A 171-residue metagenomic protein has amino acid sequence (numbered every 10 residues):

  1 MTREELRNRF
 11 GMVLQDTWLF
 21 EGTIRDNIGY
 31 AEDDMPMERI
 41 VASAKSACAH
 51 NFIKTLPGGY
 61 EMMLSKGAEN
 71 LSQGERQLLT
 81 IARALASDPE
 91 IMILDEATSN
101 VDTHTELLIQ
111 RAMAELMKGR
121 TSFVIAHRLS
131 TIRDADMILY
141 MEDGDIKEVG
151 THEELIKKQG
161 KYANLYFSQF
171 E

Functional and structural regions predicted by a protein language model:
R7-D16, I24-G29, D34, V41-A49 (+2 more regions): ABC-family ATPase nucleotide-binding domain "signature/switch" substructure
L19: Short helix-to-coil "ATP-lid" hinge immediately C-terminal to the conserved N-box Asn in the Bergerat
L165: Coiled-coil phosphoacceptor/dimerization helix of two-component systems
